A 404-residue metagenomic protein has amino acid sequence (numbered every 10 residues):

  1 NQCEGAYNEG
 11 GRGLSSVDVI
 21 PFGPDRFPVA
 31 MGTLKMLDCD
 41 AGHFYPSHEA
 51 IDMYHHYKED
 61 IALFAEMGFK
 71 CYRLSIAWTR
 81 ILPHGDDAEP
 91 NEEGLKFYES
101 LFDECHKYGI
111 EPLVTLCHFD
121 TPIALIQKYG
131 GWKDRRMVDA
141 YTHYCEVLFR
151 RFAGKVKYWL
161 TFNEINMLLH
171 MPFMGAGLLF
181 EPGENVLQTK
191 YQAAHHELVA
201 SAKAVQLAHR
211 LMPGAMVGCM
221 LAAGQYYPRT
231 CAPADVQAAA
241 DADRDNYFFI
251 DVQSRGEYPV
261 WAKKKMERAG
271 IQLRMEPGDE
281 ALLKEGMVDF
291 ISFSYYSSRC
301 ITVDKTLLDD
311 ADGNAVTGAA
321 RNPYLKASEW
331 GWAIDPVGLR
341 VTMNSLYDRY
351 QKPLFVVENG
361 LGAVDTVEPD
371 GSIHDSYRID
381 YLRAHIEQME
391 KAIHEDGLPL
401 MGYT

Functional and structural regions predicted by a protein language model:
N1-A41, E66, H84-D86, L95-T404: Active-site region of glycoside hydrolase catalytic domains
G42-H56, G131-R136: Active-site mouth loops of central-metabolism enzymes
S47, Y54, G85-A88, E329: Short, flexible active-site loop motifs that bind/organize anionic cofactors or intermediates
D52, H56-A77, E111, E285-I291: Catalytic domains of carbohydrate-active enzymes, especially glycoside hydrolases
I76-P90: Glycine-rich, proline-tolerant flexible connector loops at the mouths of alpha/beta enzymes
